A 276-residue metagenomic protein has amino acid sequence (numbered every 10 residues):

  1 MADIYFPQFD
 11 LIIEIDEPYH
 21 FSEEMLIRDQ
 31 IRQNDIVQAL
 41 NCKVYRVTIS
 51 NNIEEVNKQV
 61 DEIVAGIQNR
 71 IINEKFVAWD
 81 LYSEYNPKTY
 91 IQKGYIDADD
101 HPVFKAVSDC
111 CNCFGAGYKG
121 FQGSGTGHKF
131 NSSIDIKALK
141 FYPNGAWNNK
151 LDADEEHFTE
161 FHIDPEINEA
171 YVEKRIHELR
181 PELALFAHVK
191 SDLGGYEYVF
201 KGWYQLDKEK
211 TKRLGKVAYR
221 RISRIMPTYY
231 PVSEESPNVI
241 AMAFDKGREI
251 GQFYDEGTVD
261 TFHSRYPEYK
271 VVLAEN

Functional and structural regions predicted by a protein language model:
M1-I31: Short beta-strand-loop-alpha-helix junction that forms the active-site gateway of nucleic-acid-processing nucleases
F9, P181, F200-G202: Core residues of folded domains in eukaryotic genome-function proteins
D16-Y19, N51, V189, S223: A short beta-strand motif that forms part of the nucleic acid-binding face of small beta-barrel RNA-binding folds
F21-E23, I53-K58, E197: Switch/connector loops and helix/strand junctions flanking conserved nucleotide-binding motifs in nucleotide-processing
N34-Y95: Basic, glycine-rich
N73-K137, E249-N276: Charge-rich interaction segments
A98-E197: Acidic, glycine-rich low-complexity segments with interspersed aromatic residues
L193-E275: Compact mixed alphabeta submodule
